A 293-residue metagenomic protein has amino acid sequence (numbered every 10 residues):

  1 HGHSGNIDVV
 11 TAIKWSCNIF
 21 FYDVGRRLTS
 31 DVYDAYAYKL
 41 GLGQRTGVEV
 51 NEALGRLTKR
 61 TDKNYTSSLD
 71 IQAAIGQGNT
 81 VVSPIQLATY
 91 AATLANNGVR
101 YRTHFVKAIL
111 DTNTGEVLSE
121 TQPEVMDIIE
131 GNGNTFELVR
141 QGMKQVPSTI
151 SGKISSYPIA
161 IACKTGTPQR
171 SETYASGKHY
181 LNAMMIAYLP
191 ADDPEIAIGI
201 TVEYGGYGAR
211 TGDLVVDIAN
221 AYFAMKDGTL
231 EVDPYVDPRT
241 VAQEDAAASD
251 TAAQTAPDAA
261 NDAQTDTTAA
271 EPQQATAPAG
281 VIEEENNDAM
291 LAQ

Functional and structural regions predicted by a protein language model:
H1-I200, D288-Q293: Beta-lactam-recognizing serine transpeptidase/beta-lactamase-like catalytic domain environment
S83-T89, R210-D217: Short amphipathic alpha-helical face segments that pack within enzyme cores and frequently flank/anchor catalytic
E116-Q122, G212-A289: Short, gly/Ser/Thr-rich active-site loops of penicillin-recognizing serine hydrolases
I129-N132, Y207-G212: A short, polar/proline- and glycine-enriched secondary-structure boundary/capping micro-motif
E195, Y207-A209, M225: Intrinsically disordered, low-complexity acidic/polar segments
V202-G205: Ligand-site clamp/hinge motif
